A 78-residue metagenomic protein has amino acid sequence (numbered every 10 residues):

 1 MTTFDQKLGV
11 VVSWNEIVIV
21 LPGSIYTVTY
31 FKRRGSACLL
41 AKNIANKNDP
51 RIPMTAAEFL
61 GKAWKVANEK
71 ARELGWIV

Functional and structural regions predicted by a protein language model:
M1-T3, R72-V78: Short intrinsically disordered terminal tails
M1-V20: Negatively charged, low-complexity tracts enriched in Asp/Glu with abundant Ser/Thr
Q6, E16-I17, I44-P50, E69: Short linear motifs in intrinsically disordered/low-complexity regions
G9, I19-P22, K47, G75: Short, flexible coil/linker elements and helix-boundary hinge sites characteristic of intrinsically disordered
L21-G61, K65: Acidic, low-complexity, intrinsically disordered interaction modules
W64, N68-R72: Residue-level detector of alpha-helical secondary structure
